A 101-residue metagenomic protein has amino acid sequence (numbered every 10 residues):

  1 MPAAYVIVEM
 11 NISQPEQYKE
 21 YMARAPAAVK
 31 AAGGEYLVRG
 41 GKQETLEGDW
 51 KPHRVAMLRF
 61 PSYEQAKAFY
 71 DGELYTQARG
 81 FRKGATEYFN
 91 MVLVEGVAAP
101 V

Functional and structural regions predicted by a protein language model:
M1-V55, F60-D71, E95-V101: Short S/T/G/P-rich N-terminal loop/turn motif that feeds into the first structured element of a domain
K67, L74-L93: C-terminal structural segments of small proteins and small subunits
